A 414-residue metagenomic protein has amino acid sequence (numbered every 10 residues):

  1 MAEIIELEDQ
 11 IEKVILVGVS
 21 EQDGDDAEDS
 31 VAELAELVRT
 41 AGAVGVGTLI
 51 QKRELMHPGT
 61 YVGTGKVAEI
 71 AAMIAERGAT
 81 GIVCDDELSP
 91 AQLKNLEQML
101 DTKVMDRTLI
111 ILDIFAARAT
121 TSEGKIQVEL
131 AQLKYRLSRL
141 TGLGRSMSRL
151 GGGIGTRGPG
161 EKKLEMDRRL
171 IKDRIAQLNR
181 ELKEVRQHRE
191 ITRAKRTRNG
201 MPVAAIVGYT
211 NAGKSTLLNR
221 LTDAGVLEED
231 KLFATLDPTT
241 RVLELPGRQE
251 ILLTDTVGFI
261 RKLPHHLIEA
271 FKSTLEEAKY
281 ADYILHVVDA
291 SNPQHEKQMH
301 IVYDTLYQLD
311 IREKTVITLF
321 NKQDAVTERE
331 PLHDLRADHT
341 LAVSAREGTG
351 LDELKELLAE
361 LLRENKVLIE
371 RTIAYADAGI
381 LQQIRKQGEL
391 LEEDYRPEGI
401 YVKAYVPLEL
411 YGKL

Functional and structural regions predicted by a protein language model:
M1-D113: N-terminal accessory targeting/assembly segments
A2-E6, E28-A32, L55-A72, D237-P238 (+2 more regions): Switch II of P-loop NTPase G domains
L7-I11, R149-I268, K272-K279, Y283: Conserved G1/Walker A P-loop phosphate-binding module
L16-S20, T48-Q51, V83, H286-D289 (+3 more regions): Conserved beta-strand segments of the P-loop GTPase G domain that flank and frequently precede/overlap
S20-G24, R53-L55, E87-P90, L109-L112 (+6 more regions): Conserved nucleotide-binding/hydrolysis micro-motifs of P-loop NTPases
S30-L37, A71-E76, L88-T102, R248-Q249 (+1 more regions): Conserved C-terminal guanine-recognition region of P-loop GTPase G domains, centered on the G4
D101-G152, P159, R312-I317, K322-Y375: Canonical P-loop GTPase G-domain recognition
N365-L414: NTP-binding/hydrolysis catalytic cores, primarily Walker-type P-loop NTPases
